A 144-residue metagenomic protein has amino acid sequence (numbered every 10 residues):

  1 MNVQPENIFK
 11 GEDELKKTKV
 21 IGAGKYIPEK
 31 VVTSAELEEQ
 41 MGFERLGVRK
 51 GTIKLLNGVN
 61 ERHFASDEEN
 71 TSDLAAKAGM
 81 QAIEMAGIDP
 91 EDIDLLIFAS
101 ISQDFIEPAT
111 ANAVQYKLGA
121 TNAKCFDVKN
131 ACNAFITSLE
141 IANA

Functional and structural regions predicted by a protein language model:
N2-D94, L118: Conserved "HGTGT" condensation-loop signature of ketosynthase/thiolase-family condensing enzymes that catalyze
I21-G24, A99, K129: Short beta-strand segments
T52-L56, N60-D73, I101-A144: Conserved catalytic cysteine-centered active-site region of acyl-thioester-dependent Claisen-condensing enzymes
D94-I101: Short glycine-rich or small-residue beta-strand-to-loop segments that form or flank ligand, phosphate, metal/Fe-S
